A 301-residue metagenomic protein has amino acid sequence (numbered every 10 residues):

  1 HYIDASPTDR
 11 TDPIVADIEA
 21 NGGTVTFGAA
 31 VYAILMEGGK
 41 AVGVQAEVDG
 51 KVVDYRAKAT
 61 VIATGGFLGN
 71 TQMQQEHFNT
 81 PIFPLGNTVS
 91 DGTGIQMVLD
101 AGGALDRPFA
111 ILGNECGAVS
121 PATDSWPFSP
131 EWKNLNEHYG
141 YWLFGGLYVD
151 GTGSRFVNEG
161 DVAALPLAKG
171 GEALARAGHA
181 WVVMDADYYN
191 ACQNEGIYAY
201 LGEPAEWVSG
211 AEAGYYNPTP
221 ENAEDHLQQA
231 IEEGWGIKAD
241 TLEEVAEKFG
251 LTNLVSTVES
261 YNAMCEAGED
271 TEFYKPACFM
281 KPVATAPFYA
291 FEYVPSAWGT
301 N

Functional and structural regions predicted by a protein language model:
H1, T26, G86-N87, P130-G140 (+3 more regions): Short Gly/Pro-enriched turn/cap motifs at secondary-structure boundaries
H1-K51, N70-Q72, A118-S120, W126-P127 (+1 more regions): Conserved redox-cofactor binding core of oxidoreductases
I3-T11, N87-G94, Y141, A163 (+7 more regions): Generic structural signal for well-ordered, non-membrane alpha-helical segments in soluble metabolic enzymes
G22, L143-G145, N301: Short loop/turn microsegments at loop-to-beta-strand junctions
G28-A30, A46-D49, K58-A59, A63-G66 (+6 more regions): Fold-independent oxyanion-binding glycine-rich loops and adjacent beta-strand/coil segments at enzyme active sites
A33, T241, T252-N301: A glycine-rich dinucleotide-binding beta-alpha-beta segment and adjacent secondary-structure elements that constitute
K51, Y55-T123: Glycine-rich loop(s) and the adjacent beta-strand/alpha-helix scaffold that form part
I95-M97, A104-A246: An anion/pyrophosphate-binding glycine-rich loop and adjacent beta-alpha core in soluble alpha-beta enzymes
